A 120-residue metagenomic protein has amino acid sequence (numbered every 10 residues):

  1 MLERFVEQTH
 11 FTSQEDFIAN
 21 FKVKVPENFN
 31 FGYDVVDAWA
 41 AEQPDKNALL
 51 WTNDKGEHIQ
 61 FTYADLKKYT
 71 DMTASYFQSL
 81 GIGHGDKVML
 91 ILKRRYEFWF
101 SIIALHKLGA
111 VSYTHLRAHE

Functional and structural regions predicted by a protein language model:
L2-E7, E27-L49: A short N-terminal helical cap/helix-turn-helix that marks the beginning of AMP-binding/adenylate-forming
L2-V25: Short, charged, surface-exposed hinge/linker loops at domain edges that act as mobile lids or interdomain connectors
A38-W39, Y76-L80, T114: A generic secondary-structure signal
D45, L49-I103: Conserved AMP-binding/adenylate-forming core of the ANL superfamily
M89, S112-Y113: Short catalytic-loop micro-motif centered on adjacent basic/acidic residues
H106: Short alpha-helix at the nucleotide-sugar/activated-sugar donor binding site of glycosyltransferases and closely
G109: Structured binding elements
T114-E120: Conserved small/polar residues in nucleotide/adenosyl-binding loops
